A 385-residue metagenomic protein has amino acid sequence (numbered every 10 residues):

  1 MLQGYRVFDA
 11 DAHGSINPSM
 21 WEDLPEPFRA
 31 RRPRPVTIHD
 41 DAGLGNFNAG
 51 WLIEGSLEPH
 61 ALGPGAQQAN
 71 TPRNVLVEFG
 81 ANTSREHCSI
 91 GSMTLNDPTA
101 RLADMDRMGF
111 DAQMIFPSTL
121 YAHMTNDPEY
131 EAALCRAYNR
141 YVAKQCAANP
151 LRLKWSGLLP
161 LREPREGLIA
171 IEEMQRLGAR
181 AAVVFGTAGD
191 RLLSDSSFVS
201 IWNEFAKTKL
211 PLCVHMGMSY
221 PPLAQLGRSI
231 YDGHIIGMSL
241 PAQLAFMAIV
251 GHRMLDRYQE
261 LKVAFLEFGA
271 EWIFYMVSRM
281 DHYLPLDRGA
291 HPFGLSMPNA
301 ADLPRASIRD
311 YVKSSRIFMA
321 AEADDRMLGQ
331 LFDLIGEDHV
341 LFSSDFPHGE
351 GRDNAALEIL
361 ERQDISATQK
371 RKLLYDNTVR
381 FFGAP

Functional and structural regions predicted by a protein language model:
L2-F8, P18-A112, R140-A148, I169-E172 (+9 more regions): Mid-to-C-terminal alpha-helical segments outside catalytic/metal-binding sites
F8-A10, V214, L266, S344: Active-site flanking residues adjacent to catalytic metal/cofactor-binding acidic residues
H13, S118, T187, G217-M218 (+1 more regions): Flexible loop residues that form catalytic and substrate-binding hotspots at small-molecule/glycan-binding clefts
N82-M93, A103-P128, R152-P160, R180-V184: Divalent metal-dependent hydrolysis catalytic cores, especially in the metallo-beta-lactamase
G91-T99, L134-R136, R140, R191-S200: Aromatic- and glycine-enriched glycan-recognition loops and surfaces that form the carbohydrate-binding subsites
D127, R136, R140-A148, G157: Active-site entrance/lid segments in N-terminal catalytic domains of soluble metabolic enzymes
E131, C135, N139, L244-M247 (+1 more regions): Amphipathic, non-transmembrane alpha-helical scaffold segments
C146-K154, L159, E163-R165, I169-I335 (+1 more regions): Catalytic pocket-lining loop regions of alpha/beta-barrel enzymes, especially the amidohydrolase/enolase/GH5 lineages
